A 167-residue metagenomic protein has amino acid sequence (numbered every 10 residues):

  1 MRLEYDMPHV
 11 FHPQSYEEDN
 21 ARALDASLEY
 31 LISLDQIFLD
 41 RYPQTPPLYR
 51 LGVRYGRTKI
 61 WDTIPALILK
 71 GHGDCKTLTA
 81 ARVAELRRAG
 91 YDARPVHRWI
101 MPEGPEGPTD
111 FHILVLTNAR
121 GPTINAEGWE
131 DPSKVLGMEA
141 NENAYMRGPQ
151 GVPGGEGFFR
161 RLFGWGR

Functional and structural regions predicted by a protein language model:
M1-R167: A structural boundary/capping signal
